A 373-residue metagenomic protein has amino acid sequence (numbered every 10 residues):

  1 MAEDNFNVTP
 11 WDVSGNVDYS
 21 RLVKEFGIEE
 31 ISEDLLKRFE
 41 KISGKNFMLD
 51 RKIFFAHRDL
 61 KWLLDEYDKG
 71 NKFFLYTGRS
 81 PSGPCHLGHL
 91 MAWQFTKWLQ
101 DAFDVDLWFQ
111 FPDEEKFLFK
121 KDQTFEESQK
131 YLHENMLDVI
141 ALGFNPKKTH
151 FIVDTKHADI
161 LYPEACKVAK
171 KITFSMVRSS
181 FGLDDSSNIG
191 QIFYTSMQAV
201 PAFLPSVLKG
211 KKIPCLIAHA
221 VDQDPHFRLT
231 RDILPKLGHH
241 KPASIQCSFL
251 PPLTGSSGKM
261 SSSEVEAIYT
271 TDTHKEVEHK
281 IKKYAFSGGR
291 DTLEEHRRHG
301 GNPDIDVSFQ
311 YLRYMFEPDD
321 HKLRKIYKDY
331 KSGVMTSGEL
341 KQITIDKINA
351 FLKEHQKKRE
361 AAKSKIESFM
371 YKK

Functional and structural regions predicted by a protein language model:
M1-S80, C215, R231-H299, P303-K373: Non-catalytic terminal extensions that flank enzyme cores
L64-K69, Q100-A102, T195: Short glycine/proline-enriched loop/turn "hinge" motifs that connect secondary-structure elements and lie
F74, D106-Q110, H150: A structural signal for isolated positions on well-ordered beta-strands in alpha/beta enzyme cores
S80-L90: Short, glycine-rich nucleotide/cofactor-binding loops
G88-F109: Histidine-anchored nucleotide/phosphate-binding helix
T96, V139, D222, S257 (+1 more regions): Residue-level signal for inorganic ion chemistry
F109-L118: Short, conserved phosphate-binding/catalytic loop or strand-edge motifs used in phosphoryl-/nucleotidyl-transfer
F119, F125-A243, C247: Divalent-metal (Mg2+/Mn2+/Ca2+)-assisted nucleotide/phosphate chemistry catalytic cores
